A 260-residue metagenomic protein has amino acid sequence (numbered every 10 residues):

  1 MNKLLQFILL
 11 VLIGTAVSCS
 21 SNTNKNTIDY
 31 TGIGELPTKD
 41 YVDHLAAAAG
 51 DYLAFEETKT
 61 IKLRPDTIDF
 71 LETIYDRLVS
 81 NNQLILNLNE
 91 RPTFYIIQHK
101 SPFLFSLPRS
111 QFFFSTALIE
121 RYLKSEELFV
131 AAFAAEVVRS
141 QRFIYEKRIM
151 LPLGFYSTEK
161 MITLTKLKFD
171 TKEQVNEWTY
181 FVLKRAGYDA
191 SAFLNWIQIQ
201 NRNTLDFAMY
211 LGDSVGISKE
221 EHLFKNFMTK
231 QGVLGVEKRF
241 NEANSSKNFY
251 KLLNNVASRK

Functional and structural regions predicted by a protein language model:
M1-V17: Sec-dependent bacterial lipoprotein signal peptides
C19-A49, A54, L63, N81-N89 (+3 more regions): C-terminal capping/extension segments of zinc metalloprotease domains
T60-D69, E159-E177: Active-site metal-coordination segments of metallo-dependent hydrolases
I68-L86: Zn2+-dependent metallopeptidase catalytic core
F94-S110: Catalytic zinc-binding patch centered on the HExxH motif and its immediate surroundings that defines zinc-dependent
F113-F114, L128-E136: Short alpha-helical catalytic segment bearing the HExxH-like zincin motif of zinc-dependent metalloproteases
Y122-E127, E136-L153, G187: Catalytic Zn2+-binding segment of zinc metalloproteases
A132-R142, Q174, W178: Active-site His/Glu-centered metal-binding helix of metallohydrolases
